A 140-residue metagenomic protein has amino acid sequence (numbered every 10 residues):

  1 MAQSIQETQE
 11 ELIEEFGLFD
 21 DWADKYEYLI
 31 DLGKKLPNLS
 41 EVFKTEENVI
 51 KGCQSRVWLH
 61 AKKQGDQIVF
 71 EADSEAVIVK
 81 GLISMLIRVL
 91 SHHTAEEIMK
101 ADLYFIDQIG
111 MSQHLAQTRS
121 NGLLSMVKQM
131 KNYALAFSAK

Functional and structural regions predicted by a protein language model:
A2-R56, K63-Q67, I106-K140: N-terminal intrinsically disordered, cationic/polar leader segments that include organellar targeting peptides
Q3-S4, E71, G81: Short acidic N-proximal helix/loop "leader" segments that mark the beginning of a domain or an inter-domain linker
E47-Q54, D73-S74, E96-I98: Solvent-exposed interaction patches of small proteins and small membrane subunits
H60-I78, I87-L90: Conserved interaction-surface patches within small, structured recognition/assembly domains
L82-H114, S120: Active-site- and interface-proximal helix/loop "cap" or "latch" segments in soluble metabolic and energy-transducing
